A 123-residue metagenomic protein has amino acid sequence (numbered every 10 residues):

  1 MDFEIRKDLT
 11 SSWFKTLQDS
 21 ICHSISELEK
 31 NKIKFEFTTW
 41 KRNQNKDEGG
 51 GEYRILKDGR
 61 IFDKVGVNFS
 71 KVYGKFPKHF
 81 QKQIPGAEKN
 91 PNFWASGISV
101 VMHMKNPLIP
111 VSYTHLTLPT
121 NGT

Functional and structural regions predicted by a protein language model:
D2-P85: Gly/Pro-rich turn-and-neighbor structural signature
F76, I98-V100: Metal- and O2-centered redox machinery and metal/ROS homeostasis
N90: Ligand-binding pocket scaffold of soluble enzyme catalytic domains
M102-L108: Conserved phosphate/anionic-ligand binding catalytic regions in large, soluble enzymes, centered on
L108-P110, G122: Hydrophobic positions within alpha-helical membrane elements
T114-T120: Conserved small/polar residues in nucleotide/adenosyl-binding loops
